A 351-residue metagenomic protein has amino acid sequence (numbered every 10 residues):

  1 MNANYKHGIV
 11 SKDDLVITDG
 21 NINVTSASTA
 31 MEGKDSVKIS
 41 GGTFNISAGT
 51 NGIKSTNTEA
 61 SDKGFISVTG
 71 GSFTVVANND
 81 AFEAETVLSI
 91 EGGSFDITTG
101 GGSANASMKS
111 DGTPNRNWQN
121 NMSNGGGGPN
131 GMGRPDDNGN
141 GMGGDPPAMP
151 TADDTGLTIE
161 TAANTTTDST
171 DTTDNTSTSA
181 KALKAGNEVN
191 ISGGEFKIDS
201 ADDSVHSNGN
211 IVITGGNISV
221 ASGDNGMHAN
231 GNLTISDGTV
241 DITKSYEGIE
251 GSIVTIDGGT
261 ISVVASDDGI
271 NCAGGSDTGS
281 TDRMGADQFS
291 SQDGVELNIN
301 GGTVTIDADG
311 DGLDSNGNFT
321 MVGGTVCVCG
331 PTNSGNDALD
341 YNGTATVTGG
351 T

Functional and structural regions predicted by a protein language model:
M1-T351: A composition-driven surface/loop motif
